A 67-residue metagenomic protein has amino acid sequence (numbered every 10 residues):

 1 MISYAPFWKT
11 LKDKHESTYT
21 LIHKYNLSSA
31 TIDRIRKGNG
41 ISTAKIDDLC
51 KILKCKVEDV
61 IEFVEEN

Functional and structural regions predicted by a protein language model:
M1-T20: A short, Lys/Arg-rich alpha-helix, primarily the initiator
H15-D33: Short alpha-helical DNA-recognition segment
S28, N39, V64-N67: The DNA-recognition helices of helix-turn-helix-type DNA-binding domains
N39-K51: Short, basic-rich loop-to-helix N-cap that marks the start of a DNA-contacting helix
K54-N67: Short C-terminal boundary/hinge segments that cap the last helix of small helical domains
